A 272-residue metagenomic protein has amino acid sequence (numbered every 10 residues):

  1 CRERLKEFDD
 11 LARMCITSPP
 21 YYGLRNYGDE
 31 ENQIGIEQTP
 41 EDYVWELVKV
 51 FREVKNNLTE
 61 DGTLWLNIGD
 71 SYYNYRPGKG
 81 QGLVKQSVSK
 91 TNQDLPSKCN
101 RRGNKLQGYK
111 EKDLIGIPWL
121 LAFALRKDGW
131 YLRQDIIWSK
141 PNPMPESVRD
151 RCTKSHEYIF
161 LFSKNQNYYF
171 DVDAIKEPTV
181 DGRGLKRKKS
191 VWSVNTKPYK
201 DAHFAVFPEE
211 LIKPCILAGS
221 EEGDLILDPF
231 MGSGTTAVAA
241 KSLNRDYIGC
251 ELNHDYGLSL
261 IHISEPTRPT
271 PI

Functional and structural regions predicted by a protein language model:
C1-S259: Core catalytic lobe of class I
I261-I272: Single conserved hydrophobic/aromatic residue that forms the stacking wall/gate of nucleotide- or nucleobase-binding
